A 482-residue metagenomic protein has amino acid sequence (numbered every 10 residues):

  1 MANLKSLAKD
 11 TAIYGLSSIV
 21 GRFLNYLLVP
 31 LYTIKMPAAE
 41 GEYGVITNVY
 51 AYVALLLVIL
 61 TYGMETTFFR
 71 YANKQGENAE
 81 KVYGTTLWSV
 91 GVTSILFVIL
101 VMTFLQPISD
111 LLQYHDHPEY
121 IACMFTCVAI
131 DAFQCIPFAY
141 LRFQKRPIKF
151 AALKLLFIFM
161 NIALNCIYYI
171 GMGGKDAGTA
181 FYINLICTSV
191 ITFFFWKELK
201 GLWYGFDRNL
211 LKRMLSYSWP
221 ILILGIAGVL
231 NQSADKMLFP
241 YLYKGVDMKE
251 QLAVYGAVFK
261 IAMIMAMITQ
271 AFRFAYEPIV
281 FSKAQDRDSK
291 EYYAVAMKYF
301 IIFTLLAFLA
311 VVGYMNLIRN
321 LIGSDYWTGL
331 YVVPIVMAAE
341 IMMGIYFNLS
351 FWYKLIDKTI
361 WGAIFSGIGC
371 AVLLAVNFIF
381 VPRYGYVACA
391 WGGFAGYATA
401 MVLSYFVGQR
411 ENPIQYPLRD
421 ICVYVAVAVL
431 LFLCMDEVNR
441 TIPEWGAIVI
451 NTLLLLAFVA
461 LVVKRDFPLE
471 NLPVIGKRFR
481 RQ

Functional and structural regions predicted by a protein language model:
M1-L7, A177-F181, T192-Q232, A275 (+3 more regions): Interhelical loop/hinge segments that connect adjacent transmembrane helices in multipass membrane
N3-E65, S94-M102, C127, I158-I162 (+2 more regions): Signature of the first transmembrane helix
K9-G21, N48-V49, A54, V58-Q106 (+3 more regions): Membrane-water interface segments that mark the loop-to-transmembrane alpha-helix transition
Y26-E42, S109-D110, I226-I264, S282 (+1 more regions): Helix-terminus/linker motif at the lipid-water interface of multi-pass membrane proteins
Y71, I130-L153, M337-I368, G408-R410: Membrane-interface junctions at transmembrane-helix termini in multi-pass inner-membrane proteins
N73-S89, V254-S366: Specific pore-lining/lateral-gate transmembrane helices of multi-pass inner-membrane transport and insertion machines
P118, A122, A151-K200, S216 (+4 more regions): Hydrophobic alpha-helical transmembrane segments
D436-Q482: Membrane-proximal transmembrane or re-entrant/amphipathic helices at the cytosolic face
